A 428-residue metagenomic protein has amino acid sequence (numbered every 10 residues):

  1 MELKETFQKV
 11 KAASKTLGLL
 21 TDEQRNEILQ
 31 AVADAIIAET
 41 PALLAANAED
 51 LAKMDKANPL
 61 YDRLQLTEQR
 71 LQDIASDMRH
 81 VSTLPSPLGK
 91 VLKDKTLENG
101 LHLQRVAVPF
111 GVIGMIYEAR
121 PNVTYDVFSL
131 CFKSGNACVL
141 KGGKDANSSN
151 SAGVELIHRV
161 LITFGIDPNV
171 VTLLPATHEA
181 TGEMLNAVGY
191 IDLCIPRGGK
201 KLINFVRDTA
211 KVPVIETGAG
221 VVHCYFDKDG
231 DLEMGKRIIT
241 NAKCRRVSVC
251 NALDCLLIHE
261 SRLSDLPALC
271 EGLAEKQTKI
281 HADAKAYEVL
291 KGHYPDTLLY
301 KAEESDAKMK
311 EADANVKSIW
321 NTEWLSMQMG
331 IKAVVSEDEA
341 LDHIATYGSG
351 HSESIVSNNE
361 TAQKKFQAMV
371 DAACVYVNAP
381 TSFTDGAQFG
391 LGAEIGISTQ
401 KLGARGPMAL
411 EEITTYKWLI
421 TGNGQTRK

Functional and structural regions predicted by a protein language model:
M1-H102: N-terminal Rossmann-like NAD(P)+-binding subdomain of aldehyde/semialdehyde dehydrogenases
L3, D22, L232, L263 (+2 more regions): Residues at or immediately preceding the N-termini of alpha-helices
A13-L20, A35-E39, A46, D50 (+14 more regions): Change "in soluble alpha/beta enzymes" to "in soluble alpha/beta proteins
D22-Q24, G165-V171, V247-A252, K279-K285 (+3 more regions): Flexible, glycine/charged-enriched surface loops at secondary-structure junctions
T40, A119, D126-S134, T163 (+2 more regions): ALDH superfamily catalytic-core signature
T83, L92-E233: Rossmann-like NAD(P) dinucleotide-binding subdomain of oxidoreductase/dehydrogenase enzymes
E311-K428: Conserved C-terminal structural/oligomerization subdomain of aldehyde/semialdehyde dehydrogenase
